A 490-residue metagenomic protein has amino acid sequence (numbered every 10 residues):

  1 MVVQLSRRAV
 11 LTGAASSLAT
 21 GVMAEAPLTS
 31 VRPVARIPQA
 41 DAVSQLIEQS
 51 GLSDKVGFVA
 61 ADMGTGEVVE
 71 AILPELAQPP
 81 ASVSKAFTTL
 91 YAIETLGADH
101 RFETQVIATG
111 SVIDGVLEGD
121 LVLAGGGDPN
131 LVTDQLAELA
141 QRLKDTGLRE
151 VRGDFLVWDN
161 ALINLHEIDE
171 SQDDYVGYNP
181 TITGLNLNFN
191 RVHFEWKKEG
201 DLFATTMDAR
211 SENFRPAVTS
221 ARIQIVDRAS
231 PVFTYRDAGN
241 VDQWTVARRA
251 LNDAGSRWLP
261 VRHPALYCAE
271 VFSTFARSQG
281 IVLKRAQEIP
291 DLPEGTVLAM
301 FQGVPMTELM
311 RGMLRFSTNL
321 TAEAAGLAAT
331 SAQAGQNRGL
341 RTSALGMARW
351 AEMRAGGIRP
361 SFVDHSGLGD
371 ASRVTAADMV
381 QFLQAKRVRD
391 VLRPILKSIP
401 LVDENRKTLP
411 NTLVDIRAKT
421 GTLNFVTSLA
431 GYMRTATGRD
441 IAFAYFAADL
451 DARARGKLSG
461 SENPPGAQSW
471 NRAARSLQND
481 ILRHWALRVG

Functional and structural regions predicted by a protein language model:
M1-L18: N-terminal secretory signal peptides and thylakoid transit peptides that target proteins across membranes
E25-P80, A98-D99, A137-T146: Beta-lactamase-like hydrolase cores
K55-G57, D114-N186, N190, P290 (+1 more regions): Mid-domain, small-residue-enriched loop/turn segments at the edges of structured enzyme/sensor domains
G66, P80-A98, F155, L185 (+3 more regions): Active-site SXXK
E94-T109, K284-Q287, L392-R393: Short, well-structured active-site flanking segments
W158-S220, D370-T412: A conserved catalytic-loop motif detector
Q224-R393: A small/polar active-site loop signature that marks catalytic segments
T330-A447, A452-V489: Small-residue-rich helix-loop
